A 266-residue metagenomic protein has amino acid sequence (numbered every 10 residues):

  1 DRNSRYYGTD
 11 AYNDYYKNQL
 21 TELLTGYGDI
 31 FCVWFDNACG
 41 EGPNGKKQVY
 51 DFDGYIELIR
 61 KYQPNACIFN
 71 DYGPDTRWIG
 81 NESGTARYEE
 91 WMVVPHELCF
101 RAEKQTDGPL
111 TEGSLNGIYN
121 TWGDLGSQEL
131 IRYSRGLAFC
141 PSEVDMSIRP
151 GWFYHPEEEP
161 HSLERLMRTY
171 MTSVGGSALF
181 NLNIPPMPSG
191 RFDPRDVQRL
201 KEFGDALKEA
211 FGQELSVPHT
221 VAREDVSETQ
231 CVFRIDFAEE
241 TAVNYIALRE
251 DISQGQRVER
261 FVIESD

Functional and structural regions predicted by a protein language model:
D1-S265: Mature catalytic domains of secreted/periplasmic carbohydrate-active enzymes
